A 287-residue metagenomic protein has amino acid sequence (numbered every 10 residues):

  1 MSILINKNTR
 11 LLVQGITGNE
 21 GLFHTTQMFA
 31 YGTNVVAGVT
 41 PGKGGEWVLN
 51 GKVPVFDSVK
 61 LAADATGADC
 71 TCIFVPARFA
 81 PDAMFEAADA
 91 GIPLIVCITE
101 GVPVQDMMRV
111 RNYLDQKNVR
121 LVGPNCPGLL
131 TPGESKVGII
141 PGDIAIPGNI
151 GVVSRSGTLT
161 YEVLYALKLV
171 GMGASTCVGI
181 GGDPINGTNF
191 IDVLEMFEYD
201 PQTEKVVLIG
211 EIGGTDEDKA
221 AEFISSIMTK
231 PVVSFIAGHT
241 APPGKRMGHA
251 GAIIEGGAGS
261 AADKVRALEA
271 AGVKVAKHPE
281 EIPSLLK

Functional and structural regions predicted by a protein language model:
M1-K287: Catalytic-core regions of core metabolic enzymes, especially those transforming organic acids/acyl-group intermediates
